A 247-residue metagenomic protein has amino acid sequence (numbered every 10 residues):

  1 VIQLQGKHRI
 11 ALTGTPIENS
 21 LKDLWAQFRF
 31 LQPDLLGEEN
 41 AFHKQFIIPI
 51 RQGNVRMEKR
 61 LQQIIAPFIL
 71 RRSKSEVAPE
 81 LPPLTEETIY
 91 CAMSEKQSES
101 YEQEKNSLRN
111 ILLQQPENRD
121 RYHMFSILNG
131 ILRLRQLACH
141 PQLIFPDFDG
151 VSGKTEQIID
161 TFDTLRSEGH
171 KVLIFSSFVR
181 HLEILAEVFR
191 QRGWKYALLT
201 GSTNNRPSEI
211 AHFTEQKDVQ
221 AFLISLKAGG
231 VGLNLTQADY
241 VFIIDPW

Functional and structural regions predicted by a protein language model:
V1-V77: Conserved P-loop NTPase motor "coupling/switch" region that bridges the ATPase
G6-R9, K105, A228, A238-Y240: ATP/adenylate-binding site constellation spanning eukaryotic-like Ser/Thr protein kinases, ABC-transporter
I10-A11, L173, F242: Conserved hydrophobic packing residues within short motifs/helices of P-loop NTPase cores of ABC-family ATPases
T13, I65, S94, L134 (+1 more regions): Residue-level signature of catalytic and energy-coupling elements of molecular machines, predominantly ATP/GTP-dependent
D23-A26, L233-P246: A short beta-strand element within the Helicase C-terminal
L24, Q63-N110: RecA-like P-loop NTPase motor core
P49-N54, I111-R121: Short, polar/flexible loop-turn hinges at active-site or ligand-entry regions and domain interfaces
P79-Q97, E102, P116-L233, Q237: Conserved Helicase C-terminal RecA-like lobe
